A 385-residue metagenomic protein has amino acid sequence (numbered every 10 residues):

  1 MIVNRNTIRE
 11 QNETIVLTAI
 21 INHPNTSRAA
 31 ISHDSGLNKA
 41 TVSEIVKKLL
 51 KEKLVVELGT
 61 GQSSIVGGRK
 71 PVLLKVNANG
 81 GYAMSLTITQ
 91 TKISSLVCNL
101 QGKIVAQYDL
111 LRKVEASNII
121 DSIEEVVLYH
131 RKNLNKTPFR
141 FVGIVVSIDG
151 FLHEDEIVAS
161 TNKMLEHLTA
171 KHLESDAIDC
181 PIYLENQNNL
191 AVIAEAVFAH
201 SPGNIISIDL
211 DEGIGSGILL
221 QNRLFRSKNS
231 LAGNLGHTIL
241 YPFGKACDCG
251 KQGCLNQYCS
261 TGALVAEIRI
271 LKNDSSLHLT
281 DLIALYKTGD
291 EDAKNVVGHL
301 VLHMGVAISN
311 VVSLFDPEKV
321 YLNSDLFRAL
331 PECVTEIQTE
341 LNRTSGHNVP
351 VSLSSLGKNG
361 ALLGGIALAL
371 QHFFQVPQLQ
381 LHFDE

Functional and structural regions predicted by a protein language model:
M1-L58, S64-L111, E115-F139, A199 (+1 more regions): ATP-binding/phosphotransfer module of carbohydrate and carboxylate kinases, centering on a glycine-rich
L73, A83-T87, F141-V145, I205-D209 (+1 more regions): Short glycine-aspartate micro-motif
Q107-D109, C180-K287: Glycine/GP-enriched mid-protein hinge/lid loop-to-helix segment characteristic of carbohydrate kinases
Q107-N204, E332-N342: Glycine-rich phosphate-binding loop and adjoining helix at the ATP-binding site of ATP-dependent phosphoryl-transfer
D149-F151, D211-G213, L326-F327: Short glycine-rich anion-binding loops that position phosphate/pyrophosphate groups of nucleotides and phosphorylated
T161, Y183-N189, D209, S352-N359: Active-site nucleophile and cofactor-binding loops and adjacent substrate-binding regions of central metabolic enzymes
